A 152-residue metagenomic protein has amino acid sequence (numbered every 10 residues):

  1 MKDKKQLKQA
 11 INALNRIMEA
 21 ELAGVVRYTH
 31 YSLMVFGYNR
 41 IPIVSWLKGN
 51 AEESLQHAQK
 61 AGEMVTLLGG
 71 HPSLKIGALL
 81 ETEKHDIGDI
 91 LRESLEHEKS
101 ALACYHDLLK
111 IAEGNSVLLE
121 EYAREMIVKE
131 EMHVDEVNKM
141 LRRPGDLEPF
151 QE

Functional and structural regions predicted by a protein language model:
M1-E152: Iron-associated oxidoreductase/ferritin-like identity signal
